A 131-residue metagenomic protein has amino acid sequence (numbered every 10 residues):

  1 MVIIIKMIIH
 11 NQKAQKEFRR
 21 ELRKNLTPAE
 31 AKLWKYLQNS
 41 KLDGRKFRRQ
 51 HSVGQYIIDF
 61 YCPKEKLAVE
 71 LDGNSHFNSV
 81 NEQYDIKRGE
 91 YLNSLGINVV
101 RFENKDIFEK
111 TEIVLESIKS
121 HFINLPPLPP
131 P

Functional and structural regions predicted by a protein language model:
M1-R45, S94, L125-P131: Solvent-exposed, charged helical/coil patches that constitute nucleic-acid or partner-interaction surfaces
E21-L22, R49-I123: Basic, amphipathic alpha-helical patches used to engage nucleic acids or provide basic targeting signals, exemplified
